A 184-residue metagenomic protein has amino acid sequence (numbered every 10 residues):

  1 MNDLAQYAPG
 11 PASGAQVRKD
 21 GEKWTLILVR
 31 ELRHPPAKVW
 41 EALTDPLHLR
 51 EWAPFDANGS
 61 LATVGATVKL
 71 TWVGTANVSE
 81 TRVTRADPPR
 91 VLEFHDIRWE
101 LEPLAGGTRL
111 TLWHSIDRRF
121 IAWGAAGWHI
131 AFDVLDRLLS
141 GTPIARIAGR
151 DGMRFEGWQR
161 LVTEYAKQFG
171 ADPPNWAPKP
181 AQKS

Functional and structural regions predicted by a protein language model:
M1-G21, A105-S184: Terminal "cap-and-tail" regions of soluble proteins that handle hydrophobic small molecules
V17, V83, W99-L101: A structural signal for short hydrophobic beta-strand segments in well-ordered beta-sheet cores
K19-L28, H34, K38, D45-P89 (+1 more regions): Short beta-edge strand/loop motif at the mouth of beta-sheet-based domains
E31-P35, T71, E102, W113-D117: Solvent-exposed residues in well-ordered beta-strands and their adjoining turns, especially edge/terminal strands
L47, A76, R98-E102, I116-R118: Short, surface-exposed beta-strand-loop junctions and turns on beta-sheet-rich folds
N77-T81, I97, T108: Short beta-strand segments
R90-D96: Short, solvent-exposed secondary-structure boundary/capping segments
